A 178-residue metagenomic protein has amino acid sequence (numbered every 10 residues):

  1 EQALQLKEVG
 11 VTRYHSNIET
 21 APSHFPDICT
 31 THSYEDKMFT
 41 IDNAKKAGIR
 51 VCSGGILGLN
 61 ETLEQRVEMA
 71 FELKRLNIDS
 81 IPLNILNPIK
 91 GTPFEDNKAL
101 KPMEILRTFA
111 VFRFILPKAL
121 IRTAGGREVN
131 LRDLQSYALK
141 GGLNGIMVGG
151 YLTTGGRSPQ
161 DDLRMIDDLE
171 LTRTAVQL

Functional and structural regions predicted by a protein language model:
E1-G48, I56-N77, T92-E104: Conserved non-cysteine loop/helix-boundary elements of the Radical SAM core domain that shape
E8, C52, I56, A124 (+1 more regions): Short glycine/serine/threonine-biased micro-segments
Y14-S16, R50-G55, I81-I85, R122: Short beta-strand segments at enzyme active-site cores
Y34, I41, R50-V51, F109 (+2 more regions): Hydrophobic alpha-helical segments
T40-V51, V111-I121: A structural motif corresponding to the C-terminal end of an alpha-helix and its immediate exit/capping segment
F71-L178: Auxiliary Fe-S-binding modules of radical SAM enzymes
